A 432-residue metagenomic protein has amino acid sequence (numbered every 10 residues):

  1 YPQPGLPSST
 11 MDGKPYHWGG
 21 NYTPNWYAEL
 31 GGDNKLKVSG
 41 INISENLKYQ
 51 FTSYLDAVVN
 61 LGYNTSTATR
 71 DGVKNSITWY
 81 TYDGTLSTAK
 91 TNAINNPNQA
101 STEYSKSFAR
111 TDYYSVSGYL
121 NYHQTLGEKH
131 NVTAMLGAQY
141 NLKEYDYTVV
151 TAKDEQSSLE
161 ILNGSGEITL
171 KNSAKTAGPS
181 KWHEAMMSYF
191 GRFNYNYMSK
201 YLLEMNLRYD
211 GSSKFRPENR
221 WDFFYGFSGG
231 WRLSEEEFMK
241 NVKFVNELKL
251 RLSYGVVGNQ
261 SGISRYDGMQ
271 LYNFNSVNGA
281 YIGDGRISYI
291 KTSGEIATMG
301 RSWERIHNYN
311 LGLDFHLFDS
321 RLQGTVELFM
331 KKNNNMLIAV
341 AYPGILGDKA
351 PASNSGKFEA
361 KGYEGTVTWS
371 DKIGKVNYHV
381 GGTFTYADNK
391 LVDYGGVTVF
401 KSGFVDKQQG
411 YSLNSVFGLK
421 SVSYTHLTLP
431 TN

Functional and structural regions predicted by a protein language model:
Y1-T10: Cytochrome P450 catalytic core segment centered on helix I
T10-K74, N92-K420: Extracellular/periplasmic, surface-exposed regions of secreted and cell-surface proteins
T81-Y82: Intrinsically disordered, compositionally biased low-complexity regions
T425-T431: Conserved small/polar residues in nucleotide/adenosyl-binding loops
